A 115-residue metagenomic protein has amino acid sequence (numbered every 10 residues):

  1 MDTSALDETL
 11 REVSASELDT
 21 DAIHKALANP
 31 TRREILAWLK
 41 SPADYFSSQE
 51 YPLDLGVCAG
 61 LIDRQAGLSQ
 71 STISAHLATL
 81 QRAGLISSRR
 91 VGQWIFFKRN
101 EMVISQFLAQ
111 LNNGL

Functional and structural regions predicted by a protein language model:
M1-T31, A37, R82-L85: N-terminal leader segment of winged-helix/HTH proteins
K25, T31-S69, I95-M102: N-terminal helix-turn-helix DNA-binding core of bacterial DNA-binding proteins
R64, A75, Q81-R82: Alpha-helical residues within the helix-turn-helix
R82-V91, K98: Beta-hairpin "wing" of winged helix-turn-helix
V103-F107: Short, charged/polar, Gly/Pro-enriched secondary-structure boundary elements
Q110-L111: Residue-level signal for well-ordered alpha-helical positions
G114-L115: A common structural junction motif
